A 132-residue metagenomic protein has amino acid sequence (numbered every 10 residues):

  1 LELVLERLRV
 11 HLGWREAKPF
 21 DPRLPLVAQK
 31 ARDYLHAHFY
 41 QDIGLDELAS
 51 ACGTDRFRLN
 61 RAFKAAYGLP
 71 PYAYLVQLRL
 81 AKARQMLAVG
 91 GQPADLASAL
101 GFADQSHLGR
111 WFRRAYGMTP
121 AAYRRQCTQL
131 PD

Functional and structural regions predicted by a protein language model:
L1-Q41, L45-C52, A65-A73: Short, Lys/Arg-enriched, Trp-marked, Pro/Gly-tolerant hinge/linker segments that flank
D21-P25, G90, F102: Short, solvent-exposed loop/helix junctions and linker helices that flank or host conserved functional motifs
L35-F39, M86-G91: Short helix-to-turn junction characteristic of helix-turn-helix DNA-binding domains, especially the helix
H36, D42-L78, A97-A122, Q126: Basic/polar phosphate-binding segments, predominantly the helix-turn-helix DNA-binding elements of transcriptional
Q129-D132: C-terminal regulatory/oligomerization modules of transcriptional regulators
